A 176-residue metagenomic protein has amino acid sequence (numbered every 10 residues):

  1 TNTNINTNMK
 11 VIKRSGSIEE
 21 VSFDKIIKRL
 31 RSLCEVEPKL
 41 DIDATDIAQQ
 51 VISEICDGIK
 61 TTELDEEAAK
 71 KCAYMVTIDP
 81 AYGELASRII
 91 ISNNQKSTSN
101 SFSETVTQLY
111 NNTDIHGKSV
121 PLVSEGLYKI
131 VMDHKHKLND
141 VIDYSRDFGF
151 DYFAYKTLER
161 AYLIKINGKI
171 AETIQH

Functional and structural regions predicted by a protein language model:
N2-H176: Extended catalytic cores of very large enzyme megasubunits
